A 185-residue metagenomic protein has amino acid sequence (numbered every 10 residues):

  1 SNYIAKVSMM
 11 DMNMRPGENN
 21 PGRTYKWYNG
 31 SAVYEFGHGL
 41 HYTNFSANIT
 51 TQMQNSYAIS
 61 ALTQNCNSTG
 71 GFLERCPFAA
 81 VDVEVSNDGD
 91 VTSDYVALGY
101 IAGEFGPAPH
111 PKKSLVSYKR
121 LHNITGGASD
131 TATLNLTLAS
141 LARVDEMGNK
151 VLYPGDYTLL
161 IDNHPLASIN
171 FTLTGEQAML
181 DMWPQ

Functional and structural regions predicted by a protein language model:
S1-D94, N149, P154-D162, F171-Q185: Secreted, periplasmic, or luminal enzymes acting at the cell surface/secretory milieu
F45, A97, V116: A broad, low-specificity signal marking well-ordered, structured residues that form hydrophobic/aromatic
N55, V91, P107, A142-V144 (+1 more regions): Residue-level signal for secondary-structure boundary sites
F78-D82, S129-T133, L166-S168: Intrinsic-disorder/low-complexity, polar/charged segments enriched in Ser/Thr/Lys/Arg/Asp/Glu/Gln
D82, Y100-A102, T133, L160: Residue-level recognition of conserved beta-strand edge/terminus positions
N87-G89, G103-F105, L138-S140, N163-P165: Beta-strand elements of well-folded, non-transmembrane domains
D90-A108, K113: Short acidic, flexible loop segments centered on an aromatic residue
P107-V144: Intrinsically disordered, low-complexity Pro/Gly/Ser/Thr-rich segments with frequent PxxP/GP/PP motifs and embedded
